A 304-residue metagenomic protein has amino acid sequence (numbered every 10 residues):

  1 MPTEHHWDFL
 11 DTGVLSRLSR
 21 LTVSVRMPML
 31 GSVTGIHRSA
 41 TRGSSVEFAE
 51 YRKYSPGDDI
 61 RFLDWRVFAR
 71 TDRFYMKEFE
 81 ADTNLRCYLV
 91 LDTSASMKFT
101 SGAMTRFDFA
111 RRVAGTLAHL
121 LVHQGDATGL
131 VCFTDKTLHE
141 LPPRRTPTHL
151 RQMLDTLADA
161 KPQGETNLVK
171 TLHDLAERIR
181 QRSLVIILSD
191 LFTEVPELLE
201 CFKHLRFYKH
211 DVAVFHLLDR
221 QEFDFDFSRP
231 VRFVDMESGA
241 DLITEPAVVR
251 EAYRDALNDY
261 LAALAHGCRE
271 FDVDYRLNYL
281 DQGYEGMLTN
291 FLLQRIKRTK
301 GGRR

Functional and structural regions predicted by a protein language model:
M1-A40, E50, E177-S183, V195-R304: Von Willebrand factor type A / integrin I
M1-T148, L184-L188, E194-P196, E200-H204 (+3 more regions): An amphipathic, basic-hydrophobic helix/alpha-beta surface used to engage anionic, phosphate-rich ligands or surfaces
S44, V169, R303-R304: Short coil/turn segments at secondary-structure boundaries
D108, P162-V169, F192-T193, D255-N258: Conserved phosphate-coordination/catalytic loops
R112-T116, T166-H173, P196, A262 (+1 more regions): Short, contiguous clusters of charged residues that form electrostatic/catalytic patches at enzyme active sites, used
L138-P142, R151, D155-T156, A240: Mobile active-site "lid"/loop adjacent to the S-adenosyl-L-methionine
P143, E165, L191, N278-E285: Conserved phosphate/pyrophosphate-binding and hydrolysis machinery centered on Walker-type P-loop NTPases, extending
H149-I186, V195-P196, L218-D219: Von Willebrand factor
